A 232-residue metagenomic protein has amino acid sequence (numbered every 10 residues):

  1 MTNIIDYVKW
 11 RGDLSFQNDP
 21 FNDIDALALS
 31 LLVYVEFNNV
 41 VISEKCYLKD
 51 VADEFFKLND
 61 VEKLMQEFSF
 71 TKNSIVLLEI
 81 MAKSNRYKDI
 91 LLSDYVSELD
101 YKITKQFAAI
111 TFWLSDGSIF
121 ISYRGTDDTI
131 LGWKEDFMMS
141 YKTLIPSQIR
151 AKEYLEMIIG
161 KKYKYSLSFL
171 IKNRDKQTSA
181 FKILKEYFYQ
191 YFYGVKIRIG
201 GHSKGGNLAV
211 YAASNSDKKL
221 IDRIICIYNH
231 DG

Functional and structural regions predicted by a protein language model:
M1-F70: N-terminal low-complexity, Ser/Thr- and acidic-residue-enriched intrinsically disordered segments
N59-I197, K218-C226: A conserved cap/lid and substrate-binding interface adjacent to the catalytic center of lipid-processing enzymes
G201-G205, A209: Gly/Ala-rich beta-loop-alpha elbow adjacent to hydrolase catalytic centers
A209-K218: Short glycine-enriched nucleophile-adjacent loop and the immediately C-terminal alpha-helix near the catalytic center
Y228-G232: Active-site nucleophile loop of the alpha/beta-hydrolase fold
